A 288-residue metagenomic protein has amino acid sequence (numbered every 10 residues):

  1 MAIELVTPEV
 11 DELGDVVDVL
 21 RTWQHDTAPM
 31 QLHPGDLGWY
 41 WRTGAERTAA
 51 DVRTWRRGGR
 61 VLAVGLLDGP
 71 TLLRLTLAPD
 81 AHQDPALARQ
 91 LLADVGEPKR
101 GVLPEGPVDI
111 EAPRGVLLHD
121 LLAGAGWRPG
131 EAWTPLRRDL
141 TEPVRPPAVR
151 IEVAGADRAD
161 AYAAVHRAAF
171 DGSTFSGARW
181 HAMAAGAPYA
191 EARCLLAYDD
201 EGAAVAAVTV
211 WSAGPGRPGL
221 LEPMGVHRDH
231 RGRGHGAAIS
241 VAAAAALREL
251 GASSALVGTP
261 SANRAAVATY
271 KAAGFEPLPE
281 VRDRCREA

Functional and structural regions predicted by a protein language model:
A2-D18, R150-A163: A short beta-loop-alpha structural element at the N-terminal edge of CoA-dependent acyl/N-acetyltransferase catalytic
P8-V10, W23-K99, V208-G219, H227: Conserved donor-binding loop and adjoining core beta-sheet/short helix segment in diverse acyl/aminoacyl transferases
D36-L37, P143-G219: Flexible, substrate/cofactor-facing loop regions flanked by secondary structure within enzyme catalytic domains
V61, G69-A148, R282-R286: Acyl-donor-binding surface of acyltransferase catalytic domains
L87-P107, A238-S254, E276: Conserved acyl-CoA
R89-A93, P113-E131, R233, A237 (+2 more regions): Conserved active-site alpha-helix within GNAT-family acetyltransferase domains
V108-A112, L221, A255-T259: Conserved hydrophobic beta-strand within the GNAT/NAT acetyltransferase core sheet that lines the active-site cleft
W180, S240, N263-A266, C285-A288: Short glycine/proline-centered loop/turn elements that form peptide/ligand docking sites
